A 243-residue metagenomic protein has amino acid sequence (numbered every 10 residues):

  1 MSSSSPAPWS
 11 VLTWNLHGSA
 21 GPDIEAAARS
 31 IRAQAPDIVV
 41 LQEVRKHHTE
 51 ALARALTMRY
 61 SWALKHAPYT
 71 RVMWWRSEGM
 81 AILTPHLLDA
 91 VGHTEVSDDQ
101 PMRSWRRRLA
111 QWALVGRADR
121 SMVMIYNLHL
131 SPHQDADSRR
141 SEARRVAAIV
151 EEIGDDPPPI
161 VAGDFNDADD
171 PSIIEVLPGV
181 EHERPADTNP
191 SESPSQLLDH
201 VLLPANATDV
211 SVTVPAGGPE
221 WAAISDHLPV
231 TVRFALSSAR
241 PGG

Functional and structural regions predicted by a protein language model:
M1-T13, P241: Membrane-interface helix-coil boundary segments and nearby low-complexity, Ser/Pro-rich regulatory regions
P8-I24, A67-M73, Q100-W105, S131-S138: Acidic/histidine-rich helix-loop elements that form or flank divalent-metal/phosphate-binding sites at the catalytic
P8-L16, A27-L52, L83, A113 (+4 more regions): Active-site beta-strand/loop signature of hydrolases that rely on acidic residues for catalysis
W14-H17, Q42-V44, A63-A67, H86 (+5 more regions): Active-site-proximal beta-strand/loop segments in catalytic clefts of secreted hydrolases
G21-E25, K46, S77, R140 (+1 more regions): Structural motif corresponding to alpha-helix initiation and N-cap regions
I38, Q42-M122, T213-P215: Structured beta-strand-rich core segments of catalytic domains in phosphoester-bond hydrolases
D99-P101, L114, V150-I160, F165-G243: Metal-dependent phosphoester-hydrolase catalytic domains
R117-D137: Metal-dependent phosphoester/phosphodiester hydrolase catalytic core
